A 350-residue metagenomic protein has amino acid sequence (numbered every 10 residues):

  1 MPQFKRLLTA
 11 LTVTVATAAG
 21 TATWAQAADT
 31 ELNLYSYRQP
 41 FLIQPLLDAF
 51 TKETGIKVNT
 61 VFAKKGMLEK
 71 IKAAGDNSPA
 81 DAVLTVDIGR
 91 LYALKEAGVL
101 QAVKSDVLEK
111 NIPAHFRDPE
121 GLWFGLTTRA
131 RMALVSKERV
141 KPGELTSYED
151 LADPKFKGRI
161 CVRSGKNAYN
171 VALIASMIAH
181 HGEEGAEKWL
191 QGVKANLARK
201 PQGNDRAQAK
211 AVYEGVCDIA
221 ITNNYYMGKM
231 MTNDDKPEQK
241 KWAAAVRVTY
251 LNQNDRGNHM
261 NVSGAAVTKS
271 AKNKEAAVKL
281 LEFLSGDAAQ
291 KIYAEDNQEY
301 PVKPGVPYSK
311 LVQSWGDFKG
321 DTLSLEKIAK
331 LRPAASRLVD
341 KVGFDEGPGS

Functional and structural regions predicted by a protein language model:
A27-Y92: Early extracytoplasmic/lumenal segment of secretory-pathway proteins
Y35-R38, P119, V135-K137, G143 (+3 more regions): Short beta-strand->loop
S78-V83, Q101-V135, E149, R159-V162: A structural signal for short loop-to-beta-strand junctions that line the ligand-binding cleft of periplasmic/secreted
Q101, E138-T146, I178-E187, A271-A277: Short helix-loop capping/hinge motifs at secondary-structure junctions, enriched in acidic/polar residues
M132-R139, M260-N273, I292: A bilobed periplasmic-binding-protein/Venus flytrap-type ligand-binding module shared by bacterial periplasmic
G158-G165, F283-P307: Periplasmic-binding protein-like
S176, H181-L251: Ligand-binding pocket segment of bilobal, Venus flytrap-like solute-binding proteins
D321-S350: Conserved C-terminal helix/tail region of periplasmic/extracytoplasmic solute-binding proteins
